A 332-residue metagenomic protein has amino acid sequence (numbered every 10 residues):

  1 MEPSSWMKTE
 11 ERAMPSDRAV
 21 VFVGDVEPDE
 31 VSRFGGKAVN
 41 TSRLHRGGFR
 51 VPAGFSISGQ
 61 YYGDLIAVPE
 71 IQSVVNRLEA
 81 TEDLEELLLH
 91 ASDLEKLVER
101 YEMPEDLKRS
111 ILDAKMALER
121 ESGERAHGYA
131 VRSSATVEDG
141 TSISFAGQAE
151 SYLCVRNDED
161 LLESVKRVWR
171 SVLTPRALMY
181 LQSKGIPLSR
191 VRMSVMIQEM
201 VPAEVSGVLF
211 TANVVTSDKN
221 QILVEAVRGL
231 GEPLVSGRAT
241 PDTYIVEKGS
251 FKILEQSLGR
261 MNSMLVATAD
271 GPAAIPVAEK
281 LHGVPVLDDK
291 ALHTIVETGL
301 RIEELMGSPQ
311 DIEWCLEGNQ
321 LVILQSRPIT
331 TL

Functional and structural regions predicted by a protein language model:
E2-M196, V205, G283, L287-A291 (+3 more regions): N-terminal beta-alpha lobe that positions the nucleotide/phosphoryl donor in ATP/NTP-coupled carboxylate activation
V51, I57, T211, Q221-E225 (+1 more regions): Short hydrophobic-aromatic micro-motifs
A135, E199-V201, R228, G318 (+1 more regions): Short, flexible loop/turn elements at secondary-structure junctions
Y152-R156, F210-A212, I245-E247, L324: Short beta-strand-to-turn element immediately C-terminal to the catalytic PLP-Schiff-base lysine in fold type I
V214, E225-P233, R327-L332: Glycine-rich phosphate/pyrophosphate-binding beta-alpha loops
Q221, E225-D311, L316-G318: Conserved catalytic alpha/beta cores of large enzymes that bind or transform nucleotide phosphates and polynucleotides
W314, N319-T330: A short beta-strand motif that forms the metal-chelation/ATP-contact edge of phosphoryl-transfer active sites
